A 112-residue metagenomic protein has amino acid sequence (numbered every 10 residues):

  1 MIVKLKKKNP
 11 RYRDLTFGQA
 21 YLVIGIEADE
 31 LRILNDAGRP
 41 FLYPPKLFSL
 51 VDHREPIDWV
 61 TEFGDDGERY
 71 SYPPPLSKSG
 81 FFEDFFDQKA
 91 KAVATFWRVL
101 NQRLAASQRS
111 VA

Functional and structural regions predicted by a protein language model:
M1, R109-A112: Short intrinsically disordered terminal tails
I2-L47: Basic/aromatic-rich interaction segments and small domains that mediate binding to polyanionic partners
P40-A106: Intrinsically disordered, low-complexity, charged/polar segments
